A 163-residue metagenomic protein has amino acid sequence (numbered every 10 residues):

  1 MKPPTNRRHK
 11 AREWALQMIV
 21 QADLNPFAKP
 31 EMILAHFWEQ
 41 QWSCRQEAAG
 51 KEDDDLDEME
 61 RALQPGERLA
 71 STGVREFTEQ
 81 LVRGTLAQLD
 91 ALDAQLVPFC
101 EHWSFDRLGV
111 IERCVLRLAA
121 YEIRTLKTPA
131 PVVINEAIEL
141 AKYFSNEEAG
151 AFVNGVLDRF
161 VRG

Functional and structural regions predicted by a protein language model:
M1-G163: N-terminal interaction/assembly modules
